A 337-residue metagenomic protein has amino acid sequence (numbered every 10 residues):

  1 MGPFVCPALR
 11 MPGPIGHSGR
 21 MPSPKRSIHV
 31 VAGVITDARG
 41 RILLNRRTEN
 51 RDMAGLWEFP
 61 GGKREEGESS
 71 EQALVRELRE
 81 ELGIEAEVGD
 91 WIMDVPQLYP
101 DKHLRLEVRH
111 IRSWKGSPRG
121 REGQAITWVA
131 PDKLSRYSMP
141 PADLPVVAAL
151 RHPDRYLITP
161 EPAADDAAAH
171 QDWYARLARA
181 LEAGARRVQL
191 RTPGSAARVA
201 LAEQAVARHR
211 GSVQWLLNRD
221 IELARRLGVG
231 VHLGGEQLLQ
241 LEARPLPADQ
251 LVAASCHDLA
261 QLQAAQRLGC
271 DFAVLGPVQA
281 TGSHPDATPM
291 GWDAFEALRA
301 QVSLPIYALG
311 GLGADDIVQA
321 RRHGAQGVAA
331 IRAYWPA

Functional and structural regions predicted by a protein language model:
P22-I42: Conserved N-terminal beta-strand and adjoining loop/helix that marks the start of the Nudix/MutT-like hydrolase domain
H29-V31, R79, G83-S117: Active-site segment of metal-dependent pyrophosphate-handling enzymes, primarily the Nudix hydrolase catalytic core
R41-E81, M93, Q214: Conserved Nudix-box catalytic region and its N-terminal flanking loop in Nudix hydrolases and closely related
V108-R112, P118-R151: NUDIX/MutT-family hydrolases
L201-R219, R244-L246, Q250-S255, T288-A308: Alpha-helix-loop-beta-strand connector modules within alpha/beta enzyme cores
W215-V229, H257-L268, Q301-V302, I306-Y307 (+1 more regions): Catalytic cores of alpha/beta
R226-Q237, L251-A300: Glycine/Thr-rich beta-alpha phosphate-binding loop at enzyme active sites
G235-E242, V274-D286, I317-A337: Glycine-rich phosphate-binding active-site loops on the catalytic face of alpha/beta enzymes
